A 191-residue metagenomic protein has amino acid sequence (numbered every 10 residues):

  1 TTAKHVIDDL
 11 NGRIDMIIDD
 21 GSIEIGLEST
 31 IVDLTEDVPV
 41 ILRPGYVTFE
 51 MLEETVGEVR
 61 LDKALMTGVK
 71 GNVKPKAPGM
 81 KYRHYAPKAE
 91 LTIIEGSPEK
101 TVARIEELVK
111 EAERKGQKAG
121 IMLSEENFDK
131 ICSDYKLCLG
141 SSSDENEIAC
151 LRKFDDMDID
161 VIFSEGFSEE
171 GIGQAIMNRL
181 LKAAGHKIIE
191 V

Functional and structural regions predicted by a protein language model:
T1-V191: Active-site-adjacent structural elements in enzyme catalytic cores
